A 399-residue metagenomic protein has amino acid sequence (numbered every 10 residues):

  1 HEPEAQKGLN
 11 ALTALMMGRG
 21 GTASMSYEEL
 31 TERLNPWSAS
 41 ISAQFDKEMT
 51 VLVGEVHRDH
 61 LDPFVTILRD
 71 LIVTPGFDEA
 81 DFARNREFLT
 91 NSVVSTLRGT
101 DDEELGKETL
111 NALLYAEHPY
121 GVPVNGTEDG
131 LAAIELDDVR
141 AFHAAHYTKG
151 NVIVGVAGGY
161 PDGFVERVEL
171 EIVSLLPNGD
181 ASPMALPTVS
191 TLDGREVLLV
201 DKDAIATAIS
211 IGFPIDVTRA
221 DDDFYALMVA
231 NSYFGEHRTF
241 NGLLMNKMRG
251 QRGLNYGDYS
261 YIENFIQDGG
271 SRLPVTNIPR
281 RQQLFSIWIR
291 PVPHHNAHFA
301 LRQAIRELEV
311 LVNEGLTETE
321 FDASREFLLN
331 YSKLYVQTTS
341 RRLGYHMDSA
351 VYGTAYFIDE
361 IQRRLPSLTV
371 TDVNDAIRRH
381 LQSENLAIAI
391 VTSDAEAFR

Functional and structural regions predicted by a protein language model:
H1-G18, T22-V73, S92, D102-D129 (+5 more regions): M16 family metallopeptidases and their MPP-like homologs
V56-H57, L89-T96, P187-D201, E326-Y335: Short, conserved secondary-structure transition motifs
D62-P63, D162-E166, D221, H294-F299 (+1 more regions): Short, conserved charged micro-motifs
N91, S95, K107-E108, L136-E171 (+1 more regions): Non-catalytic, conformational "gating/processing" segments within enzyme and secreted inhibitor domains
A116, I153-V217, E236, T392-R399: An aromatic/glycine/proline-enriched structural segment found at the starts of mature extracellular/organellar domains
R140-A145, G194-D201, P274-N277, A376-R379: Short, surface-exposed beta-strand/loop micro-motifs that present aromatic residues
D222-A230, L244: PPIase-associated folding chaperone regions across multiple families
L368-D375: A short, acidic, amphipathic alpha-helical segment used as a generic capping/interface helix at domain edges
